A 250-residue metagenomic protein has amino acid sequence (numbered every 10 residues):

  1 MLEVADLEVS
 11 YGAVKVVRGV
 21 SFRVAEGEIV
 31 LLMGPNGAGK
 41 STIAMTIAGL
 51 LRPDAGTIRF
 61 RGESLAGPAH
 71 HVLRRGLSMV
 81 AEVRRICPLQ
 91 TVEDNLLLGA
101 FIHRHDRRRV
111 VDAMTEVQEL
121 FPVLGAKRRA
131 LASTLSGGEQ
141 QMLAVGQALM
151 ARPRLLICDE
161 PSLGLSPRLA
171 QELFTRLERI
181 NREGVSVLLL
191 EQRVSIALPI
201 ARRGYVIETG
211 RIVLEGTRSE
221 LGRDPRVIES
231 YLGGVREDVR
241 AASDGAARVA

Functional and structural regions predicted by a protein language model:
G12, V92-D112, L120-G125, G216 (+1 more regions): ABC-type ATPase nucleotide-binding domains, specifically the catalytic core motifs of the NBD
M33-P35: The feature captures the beta-strand-to-loop junction immediately N-terminal to the Walker
A48: Helix-to-loop junction immediately C-terminal to a conserved catalytic motif
T57-L73, S219: ABC ATPase NBD Q-loop/coupling interface
L131-L135: Conserved ABC ATPase signature
A148-L149: ABC ATPase C-loop
L156-E160: Catalytic Walker B motif of ABC-type/P-loop ATPase nucleotide-binding domains
